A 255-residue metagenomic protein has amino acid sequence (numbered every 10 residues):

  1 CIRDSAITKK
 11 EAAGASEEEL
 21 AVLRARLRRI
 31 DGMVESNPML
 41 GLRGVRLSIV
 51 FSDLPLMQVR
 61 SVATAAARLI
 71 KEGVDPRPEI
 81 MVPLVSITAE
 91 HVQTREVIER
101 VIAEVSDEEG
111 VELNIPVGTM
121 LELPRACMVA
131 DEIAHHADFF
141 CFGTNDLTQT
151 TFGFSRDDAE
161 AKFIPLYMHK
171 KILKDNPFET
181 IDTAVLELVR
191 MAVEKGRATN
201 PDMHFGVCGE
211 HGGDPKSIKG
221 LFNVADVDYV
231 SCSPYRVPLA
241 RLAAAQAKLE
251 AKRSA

Functional and structural regions predicted by a protein language model:
R3-A255: Conserved alpha/beta-domain cores
